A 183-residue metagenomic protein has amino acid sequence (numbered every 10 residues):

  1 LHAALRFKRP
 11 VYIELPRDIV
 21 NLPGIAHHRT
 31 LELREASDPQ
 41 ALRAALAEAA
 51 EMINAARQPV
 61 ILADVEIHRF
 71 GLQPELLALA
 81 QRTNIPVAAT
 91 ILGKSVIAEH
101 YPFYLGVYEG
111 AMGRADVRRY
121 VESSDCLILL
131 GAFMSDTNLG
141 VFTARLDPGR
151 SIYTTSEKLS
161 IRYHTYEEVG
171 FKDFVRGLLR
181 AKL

Functional and structural regions predicted by a protein language model:
L1-A3, R29-T30, Q73-N84, F142-D147 (+1 more regions): Short, solvent-exposed amphipathic alpha-helical segments in soluble enzyme and RNA/protein-processing domains
L1-K8, A50-I53, R57, A80-N84 (+4 more regions): Structural signal for hydrophobic packing residues in well-ordered secondary-structure cores of soluble enzyme domains
A3-A55, G177-L183: Conformationally flexible catalytic loops at phosphate/diphosphate-handling active centers
Y12-P16, L62-D64, L129-G131, T154-T155: Short beta-strand segments
E14, N84-I91, I152-T155: Short internal beta-strands
L15-N21, V65-I67, K94, E157-K158: Glycine-rich beta-alpha junction loops
A41, E48-L127: Anionic-ligand anchoring segments at beta-strand to alpha-helix junctions in alpha/beta enzyme folds, i.e., glycine
G93-L183: Glycine-rich, acidic loop regions that bind phosphate or pyrophosphate groups
